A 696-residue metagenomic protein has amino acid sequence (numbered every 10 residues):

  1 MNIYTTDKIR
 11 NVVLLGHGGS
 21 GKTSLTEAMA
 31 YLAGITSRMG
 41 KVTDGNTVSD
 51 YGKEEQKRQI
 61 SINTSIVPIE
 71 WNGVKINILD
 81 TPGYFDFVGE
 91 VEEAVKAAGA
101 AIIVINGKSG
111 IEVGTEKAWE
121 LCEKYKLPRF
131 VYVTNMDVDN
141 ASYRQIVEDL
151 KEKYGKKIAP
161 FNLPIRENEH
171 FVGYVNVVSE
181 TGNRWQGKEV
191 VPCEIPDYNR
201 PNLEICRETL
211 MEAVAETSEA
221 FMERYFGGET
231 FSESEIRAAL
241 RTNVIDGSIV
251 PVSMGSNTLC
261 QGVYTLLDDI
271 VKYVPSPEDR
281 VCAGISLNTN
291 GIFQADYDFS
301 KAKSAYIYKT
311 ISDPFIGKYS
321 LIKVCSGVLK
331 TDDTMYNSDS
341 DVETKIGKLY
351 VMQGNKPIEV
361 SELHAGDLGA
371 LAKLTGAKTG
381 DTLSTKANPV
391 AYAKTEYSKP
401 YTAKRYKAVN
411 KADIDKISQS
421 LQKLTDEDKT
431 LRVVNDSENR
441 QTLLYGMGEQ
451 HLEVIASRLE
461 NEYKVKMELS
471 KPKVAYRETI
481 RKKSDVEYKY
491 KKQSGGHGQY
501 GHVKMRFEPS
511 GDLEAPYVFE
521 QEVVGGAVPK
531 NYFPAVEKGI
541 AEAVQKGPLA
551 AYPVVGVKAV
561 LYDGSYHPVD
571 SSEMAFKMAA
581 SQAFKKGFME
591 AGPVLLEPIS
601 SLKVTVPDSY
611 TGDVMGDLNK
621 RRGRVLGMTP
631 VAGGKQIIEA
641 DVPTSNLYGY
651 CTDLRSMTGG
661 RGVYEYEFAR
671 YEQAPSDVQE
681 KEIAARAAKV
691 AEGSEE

Functional and structural regions predicted by a protein language model:
M1-E696: Structural and coupling elements of P-loop NTPases
